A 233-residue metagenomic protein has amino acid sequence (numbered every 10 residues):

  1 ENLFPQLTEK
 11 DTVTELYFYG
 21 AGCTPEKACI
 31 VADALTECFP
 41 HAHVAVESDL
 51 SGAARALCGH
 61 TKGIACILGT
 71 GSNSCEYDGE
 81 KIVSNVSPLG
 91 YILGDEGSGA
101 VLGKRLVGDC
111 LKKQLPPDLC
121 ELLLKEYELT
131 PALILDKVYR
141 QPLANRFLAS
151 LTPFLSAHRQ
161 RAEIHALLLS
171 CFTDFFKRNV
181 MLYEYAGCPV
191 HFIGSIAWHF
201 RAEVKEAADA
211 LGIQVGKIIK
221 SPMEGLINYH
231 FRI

Functional and structural regions predicted by a protein language model:
E1-E15, A34, C38, L57-I64 (+1 more regions): ATP-binding/phosphotransfer module of carbohydrate and carboxylate kinases, centering on a glycine-rich
A21, S51, V138-R140: Short, solvent-exposed loop/turn elements at beta->coil junctions and helix N-caps that rim active or binding pockets
A21-T24, G99, A144, A197: Short beta->alpha junction loops/turns
C23-D118: Phosphate-binding/catalytic loop of phosphoryl-transfer enzymes
